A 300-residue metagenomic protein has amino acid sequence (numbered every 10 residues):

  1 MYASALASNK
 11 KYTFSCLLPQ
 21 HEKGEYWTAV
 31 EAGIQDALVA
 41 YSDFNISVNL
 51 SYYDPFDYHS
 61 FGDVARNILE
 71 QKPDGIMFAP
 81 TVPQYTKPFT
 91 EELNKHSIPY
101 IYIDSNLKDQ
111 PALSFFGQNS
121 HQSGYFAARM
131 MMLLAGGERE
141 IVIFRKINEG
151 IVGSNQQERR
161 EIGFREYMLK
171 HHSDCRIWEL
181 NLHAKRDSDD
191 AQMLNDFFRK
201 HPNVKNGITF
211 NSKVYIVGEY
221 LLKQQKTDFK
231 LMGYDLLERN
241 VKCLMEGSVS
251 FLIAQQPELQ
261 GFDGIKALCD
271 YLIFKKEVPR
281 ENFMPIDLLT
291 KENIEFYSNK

Functional and structural regions predicted by a protein language model:
M1: Basic, Lys/Arg-rich alpha-helical nucleic-acid-recognition elements, primarily the DNA-binding modules of transcription
A7-D63: Amphipathic helical "hinge" segments at domain boundaries
P19-T28, L50-S60, G117-S123, R145-G163 (+4 more regions): Hinge/beta->alpha junction and helix N-cap segments in small-molecule ligand-binding domains
A40-F44, H96, M168-C175, L222-D228: Short helix-capping segments at alpha-helix termini
G75-N94, F164, W178-V241: Hydrophobic alpha-helical
Y85-Q122, L237-M245: Flexible loop/hinge segments that line or gate small-molecule binding clefts
F115-V142, A191, N240, Q256-I273: Hydrophobic alpha-helical segments within soluble ligand-binding/sensing domains
I151-V152, M168, Q256-K300: Hinge/cleft segment of the Venus flytrap/periplasmic-binding protein
